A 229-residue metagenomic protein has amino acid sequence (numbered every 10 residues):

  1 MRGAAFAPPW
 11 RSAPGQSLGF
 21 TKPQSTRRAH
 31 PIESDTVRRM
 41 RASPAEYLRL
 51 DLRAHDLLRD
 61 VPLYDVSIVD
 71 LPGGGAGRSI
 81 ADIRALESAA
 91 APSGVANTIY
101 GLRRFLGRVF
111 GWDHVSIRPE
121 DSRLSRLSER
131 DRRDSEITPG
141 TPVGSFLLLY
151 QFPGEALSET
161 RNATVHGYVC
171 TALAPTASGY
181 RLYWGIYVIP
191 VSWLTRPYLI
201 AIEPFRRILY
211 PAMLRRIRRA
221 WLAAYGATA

Functional and structural regions predicted by a protein language model:
E33-R132: Hydrophobic ligand-binding cavity/cleft-lining segments
R133-T176: Hydrophobic-ligand binding "helix-grip"
A172-L194: Short acidic, glycine/tyrosine-flanked loop/strand segments centered on an H-E-D-like triad
V188-L209: A short acidic/glycine-rich loop-to-helix N-cap element
R218-A229: Short, highly charged C-terminal tails/helix-capping segments
